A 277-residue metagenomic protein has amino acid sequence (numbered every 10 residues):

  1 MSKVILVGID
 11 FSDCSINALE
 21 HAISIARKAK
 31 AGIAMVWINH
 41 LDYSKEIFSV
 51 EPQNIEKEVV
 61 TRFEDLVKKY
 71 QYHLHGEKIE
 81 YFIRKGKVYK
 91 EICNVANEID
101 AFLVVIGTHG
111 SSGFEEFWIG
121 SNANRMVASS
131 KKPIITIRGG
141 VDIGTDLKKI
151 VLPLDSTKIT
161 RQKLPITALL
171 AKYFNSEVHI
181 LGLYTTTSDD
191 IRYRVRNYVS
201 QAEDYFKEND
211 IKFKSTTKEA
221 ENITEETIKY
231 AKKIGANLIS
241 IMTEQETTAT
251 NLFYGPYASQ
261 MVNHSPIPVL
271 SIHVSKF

Functional and structural regions predicted by a protein language model:
M1, Q53, K69-V104, E208-I239 (+5 more regions): Structural beta-alpha unit
M1-Q53, K149-T216, A236, H264 (+2 more regions): Small/aliphatic-rich secondary-structure junction motif
I23, K68, N124, A168 (+3 more regions): Active-site phosphate/pyrophosphate- and oxyanion-stabilizing loops and adjacent acidic/basic residues in soluble
I38, H109, G139-V141, L183 (+2 more regions): Short, ordered loop/turn segments at secondary-structure junctions
P52-R62: A short acidic, glycine-rich active-site loop that binds or catalyzes chemistry on phosphate/adenosine moieties
G113-W118, A249-F253: Glycine/threonine-rich flexible loop motifs
I119-N122, R194-V199, F253-A258: Charged helix-capping and loop-helix junction motifs
A123-D142: Short, structured interface segments
